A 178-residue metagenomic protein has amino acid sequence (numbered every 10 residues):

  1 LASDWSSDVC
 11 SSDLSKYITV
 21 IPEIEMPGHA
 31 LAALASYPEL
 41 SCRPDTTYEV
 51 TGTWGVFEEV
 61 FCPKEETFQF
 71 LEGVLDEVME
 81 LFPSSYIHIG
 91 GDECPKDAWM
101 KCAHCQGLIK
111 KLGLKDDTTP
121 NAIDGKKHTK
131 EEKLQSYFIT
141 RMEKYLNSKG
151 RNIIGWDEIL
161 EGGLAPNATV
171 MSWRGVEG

Functional and structural regions predicted by a protein language model:
L1-C10: Single conserved hydrophobic/aromatic residue that forms the stacking wall/gate of nucleotide- or nucleobase-binding
D4, E25, C62-K64: Poly-acidic low-complexity segments
S6-S7, P22, M142: Extended, hydrophobic alpha-helical segments in both membrane/secreted and soluble proteins
D8, E25, D92-E93: Acidic active-site catalytic centers that drive phospho-/nucleotidyl reactions and related ester hydrolyses
V9-C10, I18-V20, V74, V78: Hydrophobic aliphatic residue packing
S12-P38: Glycine-rich, aromatic-flanked loop segments that form ligand/cofactor-binding clefts across common enzyme folds
A33, P38-E39, R43, Y48-A168 (+1 more regions): Active-site neighborhood of glycoside hydrolase catalytic domains
